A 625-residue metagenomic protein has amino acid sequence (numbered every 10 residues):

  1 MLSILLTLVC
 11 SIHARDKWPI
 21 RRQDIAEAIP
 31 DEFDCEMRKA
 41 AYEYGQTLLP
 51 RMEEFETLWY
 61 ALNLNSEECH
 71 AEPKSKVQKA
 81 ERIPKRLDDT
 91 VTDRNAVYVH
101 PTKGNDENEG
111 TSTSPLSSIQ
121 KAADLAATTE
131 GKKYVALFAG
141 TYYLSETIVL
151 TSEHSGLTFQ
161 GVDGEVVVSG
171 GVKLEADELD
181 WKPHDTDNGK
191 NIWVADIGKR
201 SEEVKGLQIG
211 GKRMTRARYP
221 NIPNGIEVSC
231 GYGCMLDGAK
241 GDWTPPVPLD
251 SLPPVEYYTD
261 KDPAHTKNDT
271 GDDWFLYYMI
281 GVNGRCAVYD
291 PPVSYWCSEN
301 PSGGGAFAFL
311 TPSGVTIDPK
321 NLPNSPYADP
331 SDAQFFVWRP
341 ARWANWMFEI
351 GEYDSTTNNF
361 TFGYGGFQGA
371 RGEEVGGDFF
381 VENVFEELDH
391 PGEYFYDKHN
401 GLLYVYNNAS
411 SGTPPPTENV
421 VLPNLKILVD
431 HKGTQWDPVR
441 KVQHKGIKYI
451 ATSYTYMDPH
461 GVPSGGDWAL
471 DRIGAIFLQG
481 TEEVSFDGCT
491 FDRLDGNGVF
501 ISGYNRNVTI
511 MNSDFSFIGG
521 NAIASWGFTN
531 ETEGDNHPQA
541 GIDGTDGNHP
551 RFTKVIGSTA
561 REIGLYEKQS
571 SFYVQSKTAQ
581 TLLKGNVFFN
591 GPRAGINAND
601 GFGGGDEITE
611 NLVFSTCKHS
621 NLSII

Functional and structural regions predicted by a protein language model:
M1-A14: Cleavable N-terminal signal peptides of Sec/SRP-targeted secreted and luminal proteins
L8-V9, Y143-S145, T452, L494-D495 (+9 more regions): Flexible loop/turn segments at secondary-structure boundaries
H13-A14, L125, I608-I625: Short, intrinsically disordered, charge-balanced linker/junction segments flanking boundaries in proteins
K17-G480, S485, T490, E531-G547: Extracellular polysaccharide-degrading/modifying enzymes targeting complex plant/algal/animal polysaccharides
H100, F138, Q160, S169 (+9 more regions): Residue-level detector of conserved, well-ordered beta-strand and adjacent loop positions that form binding/recognition
E146-T147, K426, S453-P459, I473 (+6 more regions): Short glycine/acidic-rich loop motifs that flank beta-strands on beta-rich extracellular proteins
S152-H154, D163, V204, N345 (+19 more regions): Parallel beta-helix/beta-solenoid
